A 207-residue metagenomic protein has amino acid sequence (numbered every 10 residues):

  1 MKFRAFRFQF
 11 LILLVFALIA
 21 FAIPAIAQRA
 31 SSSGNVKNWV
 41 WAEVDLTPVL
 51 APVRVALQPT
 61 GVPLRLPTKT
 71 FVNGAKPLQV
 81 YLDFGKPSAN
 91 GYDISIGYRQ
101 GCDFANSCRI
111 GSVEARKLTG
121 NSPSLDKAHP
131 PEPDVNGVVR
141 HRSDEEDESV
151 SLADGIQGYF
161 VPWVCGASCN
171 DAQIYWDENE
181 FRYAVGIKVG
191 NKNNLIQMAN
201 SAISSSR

Functional and structural regions predicted by a protein language model:
M1-K2, S33: Accessible peptide chain termini
K2-I12: Bacterial N-terminal signal peptides that target proteins for export
L11-A20: Bacterial N-terminal signal peptides
I23-A27: Sec/Tat signal peptide C-region and signal peptidase I cleavage site
R29-N179: Short, solvent-exposed recognition patches
N179-R207: Surface-exposed amphipathic alpha-helical segments
